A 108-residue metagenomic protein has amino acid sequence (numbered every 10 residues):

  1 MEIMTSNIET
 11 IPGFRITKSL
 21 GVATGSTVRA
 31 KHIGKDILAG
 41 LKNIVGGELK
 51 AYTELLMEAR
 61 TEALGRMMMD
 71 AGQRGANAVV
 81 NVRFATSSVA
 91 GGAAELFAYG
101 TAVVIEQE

Functional and structural regions predicted by a protein language model:
M1-K35, G72-Q73, N77, A94-E108: N-terminal presequence-like segments and the immediate start of the first folded domain
I8-I11, F84-V89: Short, solvent-exposed loop/turn elements at beta->coil junctions and helix N-caps that rim active or binding pockets
I16, I33, G46-K50, E54-M57 (+3 more regions): Short capping/connector residues at structural and topological boundaries
A23, V28, D36-R83: Short, well-ordered alpha-helical segments
